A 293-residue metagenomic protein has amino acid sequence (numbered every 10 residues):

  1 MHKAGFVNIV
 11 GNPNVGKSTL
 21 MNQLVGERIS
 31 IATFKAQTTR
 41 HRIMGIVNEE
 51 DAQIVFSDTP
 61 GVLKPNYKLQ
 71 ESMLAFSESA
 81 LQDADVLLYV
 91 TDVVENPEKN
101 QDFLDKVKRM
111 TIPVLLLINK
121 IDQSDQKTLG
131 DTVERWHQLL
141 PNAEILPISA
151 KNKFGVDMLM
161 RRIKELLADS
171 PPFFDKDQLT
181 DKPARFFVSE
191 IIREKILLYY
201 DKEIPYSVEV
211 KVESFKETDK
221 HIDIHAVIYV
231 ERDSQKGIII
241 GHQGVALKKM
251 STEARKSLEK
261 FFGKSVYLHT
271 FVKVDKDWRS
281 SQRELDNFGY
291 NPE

Functional and structural regions predicted by a protein language model:
M1-A75, S79-L81: Conserved G1/Walker A P-loop phosphate-binding module
G16, G155, A246: Conserved glycine(s) of the Walker
S30, K99, P171-D175, L198-E209: Active-site phosphate-binding and catalytic loops of NTP-dependent enzymes
T39, V62-K64, N96-P97, S124-D125 (+1 more regions): Catalytic P-loop NTPase motifs of RecA-like helicase/translocase cores
D51, A75-A143, K216-T218: Conserved C-terminal guanine-recognition region of P-loop GTPase G domains, centered on the G4
D58, N119, S149: Active-site glycine-centered loops adjacent to acidic/histidine catalytic or metal-binding residues that shape
P113, D122-T180, A184: Canonical P-loop GTPase G-domain recognition
A184-E293: P-loop NTP-binding site
